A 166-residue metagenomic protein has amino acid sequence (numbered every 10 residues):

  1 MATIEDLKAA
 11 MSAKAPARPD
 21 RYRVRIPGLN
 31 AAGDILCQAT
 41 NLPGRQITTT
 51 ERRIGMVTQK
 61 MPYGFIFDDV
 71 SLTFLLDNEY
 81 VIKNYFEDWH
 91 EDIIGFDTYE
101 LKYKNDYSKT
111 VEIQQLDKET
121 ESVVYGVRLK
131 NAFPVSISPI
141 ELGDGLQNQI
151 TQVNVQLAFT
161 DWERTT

Functional and structural regions predicted by a protein language model:
M1-T166: Glycine-rich, low-complexity intrinsically disordered segments
